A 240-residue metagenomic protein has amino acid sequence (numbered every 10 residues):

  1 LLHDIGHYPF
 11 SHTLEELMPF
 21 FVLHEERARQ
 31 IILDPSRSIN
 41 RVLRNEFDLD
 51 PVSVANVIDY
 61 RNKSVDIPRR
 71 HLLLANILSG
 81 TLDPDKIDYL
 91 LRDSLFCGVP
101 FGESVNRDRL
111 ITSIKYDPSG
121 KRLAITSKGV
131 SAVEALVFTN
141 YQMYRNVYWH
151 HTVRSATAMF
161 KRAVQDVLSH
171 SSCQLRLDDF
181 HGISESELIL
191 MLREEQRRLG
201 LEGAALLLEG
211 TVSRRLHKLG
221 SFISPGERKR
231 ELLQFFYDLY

Functional and structural regions predicted by a protein language model:
L1: Alpha-helical phosphate/pyrophosphate-handling elements in metalloenzyme active cores
I5, P9-Y240: Histidine-centered, transition-metal-coordinating active-site segments
